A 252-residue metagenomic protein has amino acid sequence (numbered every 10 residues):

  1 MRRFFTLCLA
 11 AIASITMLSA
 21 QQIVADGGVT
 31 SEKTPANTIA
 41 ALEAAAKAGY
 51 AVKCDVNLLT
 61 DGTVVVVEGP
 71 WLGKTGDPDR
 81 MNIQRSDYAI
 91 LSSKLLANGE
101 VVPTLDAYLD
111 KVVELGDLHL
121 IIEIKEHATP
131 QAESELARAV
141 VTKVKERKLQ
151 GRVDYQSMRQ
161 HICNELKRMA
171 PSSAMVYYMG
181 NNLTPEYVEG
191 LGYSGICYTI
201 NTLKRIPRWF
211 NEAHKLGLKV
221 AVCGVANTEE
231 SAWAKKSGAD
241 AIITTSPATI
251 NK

Functional and structural regions predicted by a protein language model:
M1-Q22: Bacterial Sec-dependent N-terminal signal peptides
S19-K252: Phosphate-group recognition and catalysis centered on beta-loop-alpha active-site segments
